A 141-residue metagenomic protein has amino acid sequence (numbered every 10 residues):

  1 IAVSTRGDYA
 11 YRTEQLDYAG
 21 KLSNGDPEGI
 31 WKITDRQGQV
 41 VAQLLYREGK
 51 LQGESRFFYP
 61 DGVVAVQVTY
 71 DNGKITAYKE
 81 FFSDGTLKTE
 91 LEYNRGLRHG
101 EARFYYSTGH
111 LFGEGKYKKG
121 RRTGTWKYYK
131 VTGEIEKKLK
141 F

Functional and structural regions predicted by a protein language model:
I1-F141: Glycine/tyrosine- and acidic-biased, solvent-exposed loop/turn segments at the edges of beta-strands
